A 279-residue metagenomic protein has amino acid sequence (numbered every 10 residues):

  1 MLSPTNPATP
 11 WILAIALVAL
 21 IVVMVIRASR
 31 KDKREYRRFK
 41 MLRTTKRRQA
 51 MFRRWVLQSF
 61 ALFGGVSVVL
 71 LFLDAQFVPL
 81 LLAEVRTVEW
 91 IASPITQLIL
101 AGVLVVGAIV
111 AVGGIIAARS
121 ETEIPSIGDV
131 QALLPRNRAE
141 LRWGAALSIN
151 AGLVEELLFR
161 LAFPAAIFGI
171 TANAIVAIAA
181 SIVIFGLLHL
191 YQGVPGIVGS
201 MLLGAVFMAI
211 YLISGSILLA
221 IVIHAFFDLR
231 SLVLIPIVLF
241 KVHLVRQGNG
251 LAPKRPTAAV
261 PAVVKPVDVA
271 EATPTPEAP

Functional and structural regions predicted by a protein language model:
M1-I95, I235-P279: N-terminal, membrane-interfacial amphipathic/helix-forming hydrophobic leader that caps and precedes the first
P10-A14, M51, W55, S59 (+5 more regions): Residue-level signature of transmembrane alpha-helical entry/exit and packing/kink sites in multi-pass membrane
A19-V22, L62, V66, L70 (+4 more regions): Alpha-helical transmembrane segments of multipass membrane proteins
Q76-L100, F163-V183: Hydrophobic alpha-helical transmembrane segments and immediately flanking/interface helices in integral membrane
V85-I109, A139-N150, E155: C-terminal halves and exits of single transmembrane alpha-helices
V85-I91, I115-P135: Glycine- and small hydrophobic-enriched segments that form the cores of compact globular domains
G102-P125, E156-F163: Transmembrane alpha-helix/helix-exit interface in multi-pass inner-membrane proteins
I124-P279: Transmembrane helix-loop-helix hairpins at the membrane interface of multi-pass integral membrane proteins
